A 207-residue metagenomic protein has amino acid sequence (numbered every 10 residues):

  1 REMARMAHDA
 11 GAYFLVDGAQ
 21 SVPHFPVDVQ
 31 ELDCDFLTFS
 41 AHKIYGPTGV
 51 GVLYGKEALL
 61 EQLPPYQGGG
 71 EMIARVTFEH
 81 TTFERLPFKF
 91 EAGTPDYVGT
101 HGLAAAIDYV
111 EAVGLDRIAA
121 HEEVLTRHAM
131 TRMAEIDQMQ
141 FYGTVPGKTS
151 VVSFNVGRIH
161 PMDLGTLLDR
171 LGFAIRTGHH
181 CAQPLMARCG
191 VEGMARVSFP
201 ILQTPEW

Functional and structural regions predicted by a protein language model:
R1-W207: Pyridoxal 5′-phosphate
